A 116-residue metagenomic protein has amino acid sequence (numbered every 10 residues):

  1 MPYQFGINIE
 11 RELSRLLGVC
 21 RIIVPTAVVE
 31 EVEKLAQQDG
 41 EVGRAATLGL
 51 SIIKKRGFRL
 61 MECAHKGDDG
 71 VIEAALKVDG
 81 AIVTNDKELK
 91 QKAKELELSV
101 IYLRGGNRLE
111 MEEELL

Functional and structural regions predicted by a protein language model:
M1-R56: Domain-level signal for Mg2+-assisted phosphodiester chemistry and nucleotide/NA-binding surfaces in nucleic-acid
P25, I82-V83: Active-site-adjacent beta-strand anchor residues
Q37-Q38, A74-A75, E113-L116: Short, surface-exposed amphipathic charged segments that create phosphate/polyanion-binding patches used for binding
S51-G70: Acidic catalytic patch
H65-A81, K87-L96: Acidic, metal-associated active-site segment
K90-L116: Acidic, PIN/NYN-like endoribonuclease modules and their adjacent C-terminal/linker elements
